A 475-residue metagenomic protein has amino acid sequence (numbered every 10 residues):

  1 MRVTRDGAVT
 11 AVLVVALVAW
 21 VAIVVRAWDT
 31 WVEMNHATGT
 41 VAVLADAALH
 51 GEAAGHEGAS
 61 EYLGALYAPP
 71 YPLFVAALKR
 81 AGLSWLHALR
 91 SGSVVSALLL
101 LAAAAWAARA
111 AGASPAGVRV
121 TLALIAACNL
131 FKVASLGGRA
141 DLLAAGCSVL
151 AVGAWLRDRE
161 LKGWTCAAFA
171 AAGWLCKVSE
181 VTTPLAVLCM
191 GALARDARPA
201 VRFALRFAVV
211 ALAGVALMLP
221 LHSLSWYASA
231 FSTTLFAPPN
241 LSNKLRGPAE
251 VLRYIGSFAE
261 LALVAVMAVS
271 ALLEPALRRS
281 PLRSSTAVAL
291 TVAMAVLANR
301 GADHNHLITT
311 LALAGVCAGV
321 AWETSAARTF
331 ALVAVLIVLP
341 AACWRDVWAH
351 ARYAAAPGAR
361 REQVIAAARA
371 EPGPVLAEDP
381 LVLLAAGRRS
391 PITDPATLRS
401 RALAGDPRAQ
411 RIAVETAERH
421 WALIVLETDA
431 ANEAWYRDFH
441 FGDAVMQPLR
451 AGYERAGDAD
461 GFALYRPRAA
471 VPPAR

Functional and structural regions predicted by a protein language model:
R2-D6, G163, T183-L212, M267-R279 (+2 more regions): Perimembrane helix-loop-helix junctions
G39-L63, P70-L73: Extracytosolic helix-loop segments that constitute the early lumenal/periplasmic catalytic or substrate-binding loops
Y67, L339-P472: Extracytoplasmic
P69-L73, A81-A102: Loop-to-helix entry region of an early transmembrane alpha helix in multi-pass inner-membrane enzymes
L101-A105, S257-T291: Hydrophobic, aromatic-rich transmembrane alpha-helices and their immediate juxtamembrane boundary segments
A104-C128, A145-G146, P281-S284: Transmembrane-helix signature of polytopic, membrane-embedded enzymes that assemble or transfer cell-envelope glycans
V133-L143: Short acidic/glycine- and proline-prone juxtamembrane loop motifs at membrane-interface regions of multi-pass membrane
V149-A154, K162-V178, P184-G191, V209 (+2 more regions): Membrane-interface alpha helices of multi-pass inner-membrane proteins
